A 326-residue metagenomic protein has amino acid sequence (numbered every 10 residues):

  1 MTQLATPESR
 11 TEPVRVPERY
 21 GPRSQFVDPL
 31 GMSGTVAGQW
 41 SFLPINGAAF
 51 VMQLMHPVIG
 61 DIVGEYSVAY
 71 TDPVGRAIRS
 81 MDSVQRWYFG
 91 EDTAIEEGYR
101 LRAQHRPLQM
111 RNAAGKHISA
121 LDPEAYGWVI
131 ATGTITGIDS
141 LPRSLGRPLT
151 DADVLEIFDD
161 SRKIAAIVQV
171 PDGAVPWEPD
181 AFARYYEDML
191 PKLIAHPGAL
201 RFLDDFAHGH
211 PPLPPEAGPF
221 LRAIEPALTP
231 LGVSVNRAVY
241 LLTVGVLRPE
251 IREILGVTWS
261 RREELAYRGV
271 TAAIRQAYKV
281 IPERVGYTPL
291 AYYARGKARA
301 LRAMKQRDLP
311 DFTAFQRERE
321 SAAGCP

Functional and structural regions predicted by a protein language model:
M1-P326: Mature, function-bearing regions of proteins
